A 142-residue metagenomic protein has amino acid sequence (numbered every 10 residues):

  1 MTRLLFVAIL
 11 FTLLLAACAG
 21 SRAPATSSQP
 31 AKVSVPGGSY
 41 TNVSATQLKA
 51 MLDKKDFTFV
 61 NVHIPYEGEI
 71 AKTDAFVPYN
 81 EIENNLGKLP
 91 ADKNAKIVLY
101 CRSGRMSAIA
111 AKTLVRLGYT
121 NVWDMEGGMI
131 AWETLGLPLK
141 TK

Functional and structural regions predicted by a protein language model:
T2-A8, L13-F57, I64-K96, R105-K142: Rhodanese-like catalytic fold shared by cysteine-dependent sulfurtransferases and DSP/PTP-type phosphatases
Y100: Short, surface-exposed ligand- or partner-binding patches at beta-edge/loop junctions that are enriched in aromatics
